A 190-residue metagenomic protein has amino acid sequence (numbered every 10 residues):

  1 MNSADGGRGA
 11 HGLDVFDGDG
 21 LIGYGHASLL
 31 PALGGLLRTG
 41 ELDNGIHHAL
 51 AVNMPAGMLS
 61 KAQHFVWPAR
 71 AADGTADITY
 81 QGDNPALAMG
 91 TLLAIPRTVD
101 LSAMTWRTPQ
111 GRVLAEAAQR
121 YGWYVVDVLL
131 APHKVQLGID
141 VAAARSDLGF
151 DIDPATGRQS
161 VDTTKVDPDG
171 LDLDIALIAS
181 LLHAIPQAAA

Functional and structural regions predicted by a protein language model:
M1-L114, Q119, W123-L129, A142: A surface/extracellular/periplasmic glyco- and lipid-processing/surface-interacting theme
A86-S102, A115-A190: A cross-kingdom marker for long, charged
